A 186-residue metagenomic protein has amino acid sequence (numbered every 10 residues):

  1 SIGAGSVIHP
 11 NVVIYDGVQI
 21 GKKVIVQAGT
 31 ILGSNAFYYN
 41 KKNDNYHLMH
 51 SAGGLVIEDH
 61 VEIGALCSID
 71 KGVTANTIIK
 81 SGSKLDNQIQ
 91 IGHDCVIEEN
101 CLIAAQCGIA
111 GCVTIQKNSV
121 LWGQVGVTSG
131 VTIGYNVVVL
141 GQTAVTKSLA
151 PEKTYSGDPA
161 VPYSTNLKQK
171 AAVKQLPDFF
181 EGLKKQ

Functional and structural regions predicted by a protein language model:
S1-P162: Structural signal for interior beta-strand "rungs" in well-ordered beta-sheet cores of soluble enzyme domains
V161-Q186: Long, leucine- and charge-enriched amphipathic alpha-helices that form heptad-repeat coiled-coil/leucine-zipper-like
